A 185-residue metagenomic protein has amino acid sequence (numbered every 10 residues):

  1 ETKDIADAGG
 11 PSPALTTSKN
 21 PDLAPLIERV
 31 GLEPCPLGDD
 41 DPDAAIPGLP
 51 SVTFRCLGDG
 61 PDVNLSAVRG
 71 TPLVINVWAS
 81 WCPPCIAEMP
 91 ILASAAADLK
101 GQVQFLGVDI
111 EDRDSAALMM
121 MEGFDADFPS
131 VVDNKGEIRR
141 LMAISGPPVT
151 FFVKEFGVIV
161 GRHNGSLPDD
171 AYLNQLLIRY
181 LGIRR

Functional and structural regions predicted by a protein language model:
E1-S51, R185: N-terminal targeting signals for export/organelle localization
L32-G38, R55-L57, P83-I86: Sequence contexts marking disulfide-bonded cysteines in secreted/extracellular proteins
D41-I46, S51-L73: A short beta-strand-turn-helix
L57-D59, S80, E111-R113, A126 (+2 more regions): Solvent-exposed coil/turn segments that connect beta secondary-structure elements in extracytoplasmic/periplasmic
V63-I86, L92, F105: Short active-site neighborhood of thiol/selenol oxidoreductases, capturing the structured segment around
R69-T71, G101, I144: Active-site acidic short loop of glycosyltransferases
I86-F124, N134-L141: Structural microenvironment flanking redox-active thiols in thiol-disulfide oxidoreductases
M119-A126, N134-R185: Thiol/disulfide oxidoreductase modules built on the thioredoxin-like
